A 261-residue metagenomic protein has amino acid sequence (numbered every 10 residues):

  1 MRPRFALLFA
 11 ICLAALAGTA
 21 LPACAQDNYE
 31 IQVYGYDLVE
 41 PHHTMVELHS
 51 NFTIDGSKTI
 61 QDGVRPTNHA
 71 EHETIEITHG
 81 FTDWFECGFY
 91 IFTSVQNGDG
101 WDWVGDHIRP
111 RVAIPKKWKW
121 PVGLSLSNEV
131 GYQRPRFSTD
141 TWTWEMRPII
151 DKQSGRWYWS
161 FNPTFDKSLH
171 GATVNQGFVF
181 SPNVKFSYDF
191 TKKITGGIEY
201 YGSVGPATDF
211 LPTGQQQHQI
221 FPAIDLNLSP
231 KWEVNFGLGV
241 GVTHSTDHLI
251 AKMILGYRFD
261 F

Functional and structural regions predicted by a protein language model:
M1-A10: Bacterial N-terminal signal peptides that target proteins for export
T19-A25: Sec/Tat signal peptide C-region and signal peptidase I cleavage site
A25-F261: Transmembrane beta-barrel domains of Gram-negative outer membranes and organellar outer membranes
